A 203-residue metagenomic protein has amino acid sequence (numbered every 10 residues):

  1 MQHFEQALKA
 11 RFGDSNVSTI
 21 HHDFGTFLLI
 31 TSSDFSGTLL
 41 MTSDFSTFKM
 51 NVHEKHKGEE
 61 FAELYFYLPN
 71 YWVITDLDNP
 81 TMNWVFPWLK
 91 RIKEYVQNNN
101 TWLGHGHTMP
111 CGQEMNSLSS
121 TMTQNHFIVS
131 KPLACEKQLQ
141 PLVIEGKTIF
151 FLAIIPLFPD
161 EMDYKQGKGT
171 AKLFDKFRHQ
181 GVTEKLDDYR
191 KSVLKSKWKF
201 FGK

Functional and structural regions predicted by a protein language model:
M1-K49, K55, Y65-K203: Acidic, proline/glycine-rich low-complexity IDRs
E60, L64: Glycine-enriched catalytic-core subsegment of oxygenase/oxidase enzymes
